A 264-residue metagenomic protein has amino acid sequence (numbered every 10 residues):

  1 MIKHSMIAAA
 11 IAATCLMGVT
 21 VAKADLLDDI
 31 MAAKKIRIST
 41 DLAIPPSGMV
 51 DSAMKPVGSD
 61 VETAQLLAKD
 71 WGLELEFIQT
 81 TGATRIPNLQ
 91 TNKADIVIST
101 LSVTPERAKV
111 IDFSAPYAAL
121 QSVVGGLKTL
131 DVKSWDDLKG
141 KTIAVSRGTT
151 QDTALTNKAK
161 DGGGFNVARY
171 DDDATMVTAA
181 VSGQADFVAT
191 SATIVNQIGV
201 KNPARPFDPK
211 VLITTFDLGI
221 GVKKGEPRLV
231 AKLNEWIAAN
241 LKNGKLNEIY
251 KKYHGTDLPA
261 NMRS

Functional and structural regions predicted by a protein language model:
A24-T100: Extracytoplasmic small-molecule ligand-binding "clamshell" domains of the periplasmic binding protein/Venus flytrap
V50, A64-L73, Q151-R169, G199-K201: Ligand-binding cleft/hinge of the Venus flytrap
V61-D70, D136, K141-T142, T149-T150 (+1 more regions): Extended ligand-binding regions for polar small-molecule ligands
K69, E74-D137, P206, L212: Acidic, polar ligand-binding/catalytic clefts
E76-P87, V167-A179, T214-F216: Short helix-initiation/N-cap motifs at beta->coil->alpha
P87, L101-K109, A154-A159, A179-T214: A ligand-binding cleft/hinge motif common to bilobed small-molecule-binding domains
A118-G126, N196-A238, T256-S264: Periplasmic-binding protein-like
T150-V167, P203-P209, A238-S264: Ligand-binding clefts/hinges and TM-proximal coupling segments of bilobed small-molecule sensing domains
